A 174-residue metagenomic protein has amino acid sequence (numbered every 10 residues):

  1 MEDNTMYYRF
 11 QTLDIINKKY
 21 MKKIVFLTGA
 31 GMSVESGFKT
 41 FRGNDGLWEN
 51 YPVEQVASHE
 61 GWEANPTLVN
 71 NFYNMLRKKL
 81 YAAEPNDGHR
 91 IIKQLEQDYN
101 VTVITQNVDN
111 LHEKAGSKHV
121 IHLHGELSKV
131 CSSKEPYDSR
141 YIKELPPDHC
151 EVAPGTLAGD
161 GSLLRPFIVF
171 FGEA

Functional and structural regions predicted by a protein language model:
T5-A174: Conserved catalytic core of sirtuin-type NAD+-dependent deacylases
